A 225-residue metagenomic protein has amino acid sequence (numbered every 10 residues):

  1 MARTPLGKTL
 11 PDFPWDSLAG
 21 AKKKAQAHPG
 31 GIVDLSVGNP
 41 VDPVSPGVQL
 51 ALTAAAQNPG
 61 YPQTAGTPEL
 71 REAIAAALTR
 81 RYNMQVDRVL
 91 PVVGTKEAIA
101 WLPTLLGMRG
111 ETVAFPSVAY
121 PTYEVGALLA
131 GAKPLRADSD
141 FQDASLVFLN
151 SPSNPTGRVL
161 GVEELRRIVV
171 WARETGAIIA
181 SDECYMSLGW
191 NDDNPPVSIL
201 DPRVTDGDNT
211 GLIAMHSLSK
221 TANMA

Functional and structural regions predicted by a protein language model:
A2-G94, W101: N-terminal small-domain helix-loop-helix segment of the aminotransferase-like
P5-T9, T156, L218-T221: Glycine-rich "substrate-gating" loop/helix at the edge of Rossmann-like oxidoreductase active sites
H28, A130, E174-T175: Helix C-cap/helix->beta junction micro-motif
S45-Q49, W190-N194, A225: Short aromatic-enriched loop/helix-cap "lid" or pocket-rim segments at secondary-structure transitions that line
N58-W171, M186-G207, I213: Conserved core of the PLP fold type I
F148, I179-A180: Walker B beta-strand of ABC/ABC-like P-loop ATPase nucleotide-binding domains, specifically the conserved hydrophobic
A177, V204-T205, T210-A225: Active-site PLP-lysine loop of aminotransferase-like
E183: Walker B catalytic acidic pair
